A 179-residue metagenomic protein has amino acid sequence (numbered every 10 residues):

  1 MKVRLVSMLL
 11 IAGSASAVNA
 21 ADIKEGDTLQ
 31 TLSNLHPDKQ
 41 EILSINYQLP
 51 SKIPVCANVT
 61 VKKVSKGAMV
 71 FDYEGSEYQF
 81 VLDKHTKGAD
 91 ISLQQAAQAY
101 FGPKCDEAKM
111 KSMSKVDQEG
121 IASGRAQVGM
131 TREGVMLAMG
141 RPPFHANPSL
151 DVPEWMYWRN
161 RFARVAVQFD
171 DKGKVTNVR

Functional and structural regions predicted by a protein language model:
M1-K2: N-terminal secretory signal peptides that target proteins for export/translocation
L5-S14: Sec-dependent N-terminal signal peptides
A21-I45: SH3-family beta-barrel domains
I45-S65: Conserved beta-strand/loop element in small beta-rich adapter and peptidoglycan-binding domains
K66-V70, E74-Q79, M110, K115-R179: A cross-family detector of function-defining hotspots
E74-M110: Boundary regions of SH3-family modules and the immediately adjacent low-complexity/disordered segments in eukaryotic
